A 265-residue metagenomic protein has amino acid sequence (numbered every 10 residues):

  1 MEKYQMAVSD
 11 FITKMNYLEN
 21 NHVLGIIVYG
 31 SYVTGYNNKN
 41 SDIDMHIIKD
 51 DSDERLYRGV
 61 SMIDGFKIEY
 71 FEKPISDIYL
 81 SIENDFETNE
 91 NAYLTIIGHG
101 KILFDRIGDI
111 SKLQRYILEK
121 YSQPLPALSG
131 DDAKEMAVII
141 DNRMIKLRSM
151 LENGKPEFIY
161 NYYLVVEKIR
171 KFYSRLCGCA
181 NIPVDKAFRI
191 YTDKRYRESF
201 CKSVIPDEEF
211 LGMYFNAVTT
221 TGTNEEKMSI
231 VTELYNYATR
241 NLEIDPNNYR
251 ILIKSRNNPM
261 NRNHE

Functional and structural regions predicted by a protein language model:
M1, V8, I26-Y29, I63 (+8 more regions): Generic intrinsically disordered, low-complexity segments enriched for polar/acidic and small residues
M1-S41, H46-I96, N258: Metal-dependent nucleotidyltransferase catalytic core
K3, A7, G59, I63-E152: Conserved NTP/Mg2+-binding pocket subregion across the NTase superfamily
M6-K14, F104-K112, R240-I253: Short N-terminal helix-initiation segments at or just after the protein's N-terminus
N20, R106, S199-F200: Short, charged helix-to-loop "capping" segments that act as catalytic/coupling loops
V23-I27, L113, V165, Y173: Conserved short hydrophobic patches within well-ordered secondary structure
S41-H46, I63, Y79-T88, Q114 (+5 more regions): Generic alpha-helical propensity signal that fires on short helical segments and nearby coil/disordered stretches
S122-E265: Conserved nucleotidyltransferase catalytic core and NTase-mimicking acidic/glycine-rich helix/loop elements in nucleic
